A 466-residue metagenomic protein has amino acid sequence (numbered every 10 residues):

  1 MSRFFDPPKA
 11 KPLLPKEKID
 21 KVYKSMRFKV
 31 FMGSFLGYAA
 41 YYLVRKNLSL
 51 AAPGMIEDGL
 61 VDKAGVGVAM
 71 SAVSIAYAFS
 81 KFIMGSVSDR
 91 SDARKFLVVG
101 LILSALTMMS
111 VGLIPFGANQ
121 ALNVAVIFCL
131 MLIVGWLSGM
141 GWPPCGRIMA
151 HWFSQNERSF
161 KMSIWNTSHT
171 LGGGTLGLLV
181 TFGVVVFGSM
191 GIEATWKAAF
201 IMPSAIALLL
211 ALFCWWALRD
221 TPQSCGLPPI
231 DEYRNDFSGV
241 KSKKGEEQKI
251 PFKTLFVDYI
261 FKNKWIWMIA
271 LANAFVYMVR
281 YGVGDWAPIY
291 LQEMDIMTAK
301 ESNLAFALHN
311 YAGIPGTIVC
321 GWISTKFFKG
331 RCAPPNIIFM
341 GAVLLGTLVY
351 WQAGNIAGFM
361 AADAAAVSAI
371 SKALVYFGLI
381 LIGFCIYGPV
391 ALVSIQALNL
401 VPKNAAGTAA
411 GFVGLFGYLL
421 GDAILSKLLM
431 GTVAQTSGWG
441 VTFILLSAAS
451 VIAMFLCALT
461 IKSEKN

Functional and structural regions predicted by a protein language model:
L48-A52, Y259-I318, V390, D422 (+2 more regions): Extracytoplasmic gate region of multi-pass secondary transporters
F79-V124: Conserved MFS/SLC helix-loop-helix module at the cytosolic interface between two early adjacent transmembrane helices
R90-L101, T325-M340: Cytoplasmic membrane-interface "Motif A"-like loop-to-helix N-cap segments of 12-TM Major Facilitator Superfamily
I102-Q120, G341-V367: C-terminal ends and interior cores of transmembrane alpha-helices in multi-pass membrane transporters/permeases
L130-H169: Cytoplasmic helix-loop-helix junction between adjacent transmembrane helices in 12-TM secondary transporters
S159-V184, G313, G414-S426: Glycine-rich segments within core transmembrane alpha-helices of 12-TM secondary carriers
W165-Q223: Helix-loop-helix hairpin linking two adjacent transmembrane segments in secondary transporters
K403-T436: A late C-terminal transmembrane helix in Major Facilitator Superfamily
